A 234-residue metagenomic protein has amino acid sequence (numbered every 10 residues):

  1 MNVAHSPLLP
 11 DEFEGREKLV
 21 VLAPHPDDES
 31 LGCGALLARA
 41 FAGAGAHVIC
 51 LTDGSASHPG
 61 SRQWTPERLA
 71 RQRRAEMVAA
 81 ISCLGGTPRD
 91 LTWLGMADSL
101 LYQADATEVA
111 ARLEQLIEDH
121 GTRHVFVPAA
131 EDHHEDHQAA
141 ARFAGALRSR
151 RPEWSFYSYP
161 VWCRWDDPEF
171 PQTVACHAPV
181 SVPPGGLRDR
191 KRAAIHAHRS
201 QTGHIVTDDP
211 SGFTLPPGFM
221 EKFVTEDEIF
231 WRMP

Functional and structural regions predicted by a protein language model:
M1-V20, G45-H47, W64-L69, S82-T92 (+1 more regions): Metal-dependent de-N-acetylase/amidase catalytic core
A23-F41: Di-metal (Zn2+ and/or Mg2+/Mn2+) metal-binding site signature of metallo-dependent hydrolases with the MBL/beta-CASP
P24, L51-D53, V161: Cofactor-binding loop segments of dinucleotide-utilizing enzymes, especially the Rossmann-like FAD- and NAD(P)+-binding
E29, E76, E228: Acidic-residue sensor for enzyme active/binding pockets
E29-L31, S55-H58, E131-H137: Active-site environment of divalent metal-dependent phosphoester hydrolases
A40-T52: Short coil-to-beta-strand
T52-G86: Short, surface-exposed acidic-centric catalytic microdomains
